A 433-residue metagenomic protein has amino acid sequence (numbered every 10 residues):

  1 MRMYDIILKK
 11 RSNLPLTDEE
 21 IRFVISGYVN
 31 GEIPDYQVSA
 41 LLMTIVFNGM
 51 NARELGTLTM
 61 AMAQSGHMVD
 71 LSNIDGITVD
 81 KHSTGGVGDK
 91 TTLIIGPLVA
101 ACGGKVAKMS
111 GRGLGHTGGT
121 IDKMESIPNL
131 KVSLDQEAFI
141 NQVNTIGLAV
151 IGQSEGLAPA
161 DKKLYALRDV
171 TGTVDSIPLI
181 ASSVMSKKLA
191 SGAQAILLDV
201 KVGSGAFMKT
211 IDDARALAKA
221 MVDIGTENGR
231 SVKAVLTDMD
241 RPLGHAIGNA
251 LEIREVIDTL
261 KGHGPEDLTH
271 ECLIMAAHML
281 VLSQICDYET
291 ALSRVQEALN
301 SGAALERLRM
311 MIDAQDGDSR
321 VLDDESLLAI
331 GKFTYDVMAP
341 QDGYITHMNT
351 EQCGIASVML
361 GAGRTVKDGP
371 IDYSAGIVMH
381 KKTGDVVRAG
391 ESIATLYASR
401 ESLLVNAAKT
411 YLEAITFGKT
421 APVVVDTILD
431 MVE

Functional and structural regions predicted by a protein language model:
M1-G88, R307-D318, V432-E433: Acidic, glycine/proline-rich low-complexity segments that act as flexible tails and inter-domain linkers
D5, K10, P15-T17, Y28 (+6 more regions): Well-ordered secondary-structure scaffolds
F47, L93-A107, K187-G192, E227-N228 (+1 more regions): Alpha-helix C-terminal capping segments
I77-A100, G104-H116: Glycine/serine-rich anion-binding loops at beta->alpha junctions that coordinate negatively charged ligand groups
T92, S110, T117-D122, S154 (+5 more regions): Short acidic, glycine/serine/threonine-rich loops at helix termini
M109, V143, I151-S154, D199-G203 (+1 more regions): Short beta-strand segments
K123-A149, K219-G225, G229: A glycine-rich helix N-cap at a beta->alpha junction
N144-A193: Phosphate/diphosphate-binding glycine-rich loops and adjacent basic-rich segments that engage nucleotide
